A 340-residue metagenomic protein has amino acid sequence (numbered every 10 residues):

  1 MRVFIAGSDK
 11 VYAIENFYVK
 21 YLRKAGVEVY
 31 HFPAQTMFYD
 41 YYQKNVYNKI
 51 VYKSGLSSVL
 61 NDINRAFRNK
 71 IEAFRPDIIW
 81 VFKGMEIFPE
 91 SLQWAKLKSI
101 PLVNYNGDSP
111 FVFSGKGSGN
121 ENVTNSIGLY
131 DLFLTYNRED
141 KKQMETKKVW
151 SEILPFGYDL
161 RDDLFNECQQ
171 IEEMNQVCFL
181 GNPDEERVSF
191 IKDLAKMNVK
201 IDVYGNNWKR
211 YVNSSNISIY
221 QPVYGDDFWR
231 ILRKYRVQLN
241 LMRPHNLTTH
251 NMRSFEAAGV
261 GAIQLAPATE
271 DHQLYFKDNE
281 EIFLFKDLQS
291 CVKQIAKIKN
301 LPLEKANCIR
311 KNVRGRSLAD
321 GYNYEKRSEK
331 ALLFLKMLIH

Functional and structural regions predicted by a protein language model:
M1-Y52, S58-A66, A73-F74, F82-P89 (+2 more regions): Nucleotide-sugar donor-binding catalytic core of glycosyltransferases
A34, G107, F156, K286-D287: Active-site donor-binding loop signature of nucleotide-sugar glycosyltransferases
V81-G84, A95-L102: Short, conserved structural micro-motifs that define repeat-unit consensus positions and nucleotide-binding loops
V103-G117: A short, histidine- and acid-enriched strand-loop-helix "catalytic/donor-clamping" loop that lines the nucleotide-sugar
I282-L288, K297-L303: Conserved acidic donor-binding segment of nucleotide-sugar-dependent glycosyltransferases
N300-L335: A charged, aromatic-enriched C-terminal amphipathic alpha-helix characteristic of glycosyltransferases across folds
